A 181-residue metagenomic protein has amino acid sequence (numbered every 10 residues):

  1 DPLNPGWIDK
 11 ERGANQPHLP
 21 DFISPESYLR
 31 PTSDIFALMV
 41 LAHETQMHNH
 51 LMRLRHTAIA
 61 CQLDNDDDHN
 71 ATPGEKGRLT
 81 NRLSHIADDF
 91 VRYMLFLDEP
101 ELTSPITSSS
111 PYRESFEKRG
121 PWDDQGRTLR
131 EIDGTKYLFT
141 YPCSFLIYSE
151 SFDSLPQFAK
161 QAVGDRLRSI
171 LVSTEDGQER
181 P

Functional and structural regions predicted by a protein language model:
D1-P181: Long, charged, low-complexity terminal extensions
